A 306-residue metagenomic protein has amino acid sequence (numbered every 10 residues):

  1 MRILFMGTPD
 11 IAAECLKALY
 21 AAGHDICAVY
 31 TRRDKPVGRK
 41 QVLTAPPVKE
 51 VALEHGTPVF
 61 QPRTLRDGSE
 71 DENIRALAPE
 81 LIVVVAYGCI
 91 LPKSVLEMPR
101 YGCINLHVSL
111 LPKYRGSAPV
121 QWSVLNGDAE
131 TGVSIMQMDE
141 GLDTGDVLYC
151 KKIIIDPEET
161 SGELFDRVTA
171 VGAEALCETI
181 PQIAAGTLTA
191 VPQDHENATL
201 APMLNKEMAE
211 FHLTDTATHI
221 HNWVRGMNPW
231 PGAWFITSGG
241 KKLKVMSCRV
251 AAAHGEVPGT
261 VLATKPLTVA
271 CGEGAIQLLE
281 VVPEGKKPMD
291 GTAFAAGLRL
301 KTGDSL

Functional and structural regions predicted by a protein language model:
M1-R39: N-terminal Rossmann-like dinucleotide-binding module
G7, V29, A52, I82 (+7 more regions): A residue-level signal for conserved active-site and pocket-lining positions in enzyme catalytic cores
A22, R32, L81-L200: Donor/substrate-binding cores of folate-linked one-carbon enzymes
A28, Q61, L148-Y149: A structural microfeature
P36-A78: N-terminal glycine-/serine-/threonine-rich beta1-alpha1-beta2 phosphate-ribose binding loop of Rossmann-like
P202-D215: Acyl-group handling in specialized metabolite and lipid biosynthesis
L213-L306: An anion-binding loop in the catalytic cleft
